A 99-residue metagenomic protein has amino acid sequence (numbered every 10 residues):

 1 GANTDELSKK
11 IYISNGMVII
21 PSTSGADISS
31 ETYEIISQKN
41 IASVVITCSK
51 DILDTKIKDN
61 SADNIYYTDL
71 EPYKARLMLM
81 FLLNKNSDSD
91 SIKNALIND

Functional and structural regions predicted by a protein language model:
G1-D99: Active-site catalytic microenvironments in core metabolic enzymes, especially phosphate/sugar-handling
